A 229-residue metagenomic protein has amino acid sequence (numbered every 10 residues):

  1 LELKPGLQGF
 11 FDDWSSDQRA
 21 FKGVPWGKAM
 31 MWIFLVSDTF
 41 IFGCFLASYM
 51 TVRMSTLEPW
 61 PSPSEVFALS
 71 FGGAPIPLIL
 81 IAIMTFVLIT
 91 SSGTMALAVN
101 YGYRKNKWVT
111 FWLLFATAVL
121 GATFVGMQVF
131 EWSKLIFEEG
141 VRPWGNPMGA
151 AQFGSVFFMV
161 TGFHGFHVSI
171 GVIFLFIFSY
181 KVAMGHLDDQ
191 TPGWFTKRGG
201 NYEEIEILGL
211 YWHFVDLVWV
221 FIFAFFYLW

Functional and structural regions predicted by a protein language model:
L1-W229: ...captures the hydrophobic TM-helix bundle architecture rather than a specific catalytic motif, and can also fire on
